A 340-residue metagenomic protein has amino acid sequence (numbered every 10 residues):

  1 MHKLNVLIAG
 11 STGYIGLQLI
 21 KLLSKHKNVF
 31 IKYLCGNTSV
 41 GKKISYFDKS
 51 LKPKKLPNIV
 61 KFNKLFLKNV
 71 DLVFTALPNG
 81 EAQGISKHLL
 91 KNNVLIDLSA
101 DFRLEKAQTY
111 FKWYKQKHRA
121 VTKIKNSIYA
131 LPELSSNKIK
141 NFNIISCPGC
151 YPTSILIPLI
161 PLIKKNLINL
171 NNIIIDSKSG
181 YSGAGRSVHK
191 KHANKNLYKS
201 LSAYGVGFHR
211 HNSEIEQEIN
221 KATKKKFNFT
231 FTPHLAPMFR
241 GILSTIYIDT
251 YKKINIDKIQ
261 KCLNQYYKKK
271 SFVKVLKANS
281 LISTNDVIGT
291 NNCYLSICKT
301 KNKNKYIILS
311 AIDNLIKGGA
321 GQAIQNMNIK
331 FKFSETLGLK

Functional and structural regions predicted by a protein language model:
H2-V206, K224, C298-N302, L337: N-terminal Rossmann-like NAD(P) cofactor-binding subdomain of oxidoreductases, focused on the glycine-rich
G13, N79, K125, P152-T153 (+6 more regions): Electropositive phosphate-/nucleotide-binding environments in soluble metabolic enzymes
I20, L156-I163, N212-E216, N264 (+2 more regions): Predominant activation on well-ordered alpha-helical scaffold segments within soluble catalytic domains
K25-N28, K164-I168, H209, Q217-K224 (+4 more regions): Generic secondary-structure signature for well-ordered alpha-helical cores
S154-I155, S182-R186, M238-I242, I254-D257: Short acidic/glycine-rich loop or secondary-structure boundary segments that cap or lie
A203-G207, H234-L235, S283-V287: Short Gly/Pro-enriched turn/cap motifs at secondary-structure boundaries
F208-F231, L235, F239, T245: Oxyanion-binding "anion nests"
S244-K340: C-terminal active-site/capping subdomain that shapes the small-molecule cofactor and substrate pocket of enzyme
